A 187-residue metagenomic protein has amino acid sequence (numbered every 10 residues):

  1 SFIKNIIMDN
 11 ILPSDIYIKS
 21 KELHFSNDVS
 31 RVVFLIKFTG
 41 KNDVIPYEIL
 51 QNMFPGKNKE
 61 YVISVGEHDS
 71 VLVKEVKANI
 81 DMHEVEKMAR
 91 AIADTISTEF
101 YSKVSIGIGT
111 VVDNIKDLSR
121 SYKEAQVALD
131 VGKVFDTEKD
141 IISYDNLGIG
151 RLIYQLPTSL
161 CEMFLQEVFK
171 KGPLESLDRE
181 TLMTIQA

Functional and structural regions predicted by a protein language model:
K4, D9-A187: Cytosolic nucleotide-utilizing catalytic cores of signal-transduction proteins
